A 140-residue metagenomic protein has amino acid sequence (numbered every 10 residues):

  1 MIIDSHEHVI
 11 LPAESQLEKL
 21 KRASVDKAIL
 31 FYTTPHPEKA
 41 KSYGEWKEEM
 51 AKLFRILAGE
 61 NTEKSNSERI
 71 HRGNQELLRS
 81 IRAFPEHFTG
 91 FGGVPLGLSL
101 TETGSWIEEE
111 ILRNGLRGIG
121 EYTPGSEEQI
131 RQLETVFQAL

Functional and structural regions predicted by a protein language model:
M1-R72: An N-terminally biased module of ancient metal coordination in phosphate/nucleic-acid-related enzymes
L53-L140: Active-site gating/metal-coordination segments in enzymes
